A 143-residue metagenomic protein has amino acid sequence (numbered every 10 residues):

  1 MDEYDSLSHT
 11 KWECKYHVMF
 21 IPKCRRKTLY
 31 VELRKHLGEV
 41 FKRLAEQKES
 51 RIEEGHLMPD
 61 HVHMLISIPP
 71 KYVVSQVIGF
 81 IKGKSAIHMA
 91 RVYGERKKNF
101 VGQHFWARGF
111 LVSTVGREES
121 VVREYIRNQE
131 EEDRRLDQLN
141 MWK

Functional and structural regions predicted by a protein language model:
M1-K143: Basic nucleic-acid-binding interfaces
